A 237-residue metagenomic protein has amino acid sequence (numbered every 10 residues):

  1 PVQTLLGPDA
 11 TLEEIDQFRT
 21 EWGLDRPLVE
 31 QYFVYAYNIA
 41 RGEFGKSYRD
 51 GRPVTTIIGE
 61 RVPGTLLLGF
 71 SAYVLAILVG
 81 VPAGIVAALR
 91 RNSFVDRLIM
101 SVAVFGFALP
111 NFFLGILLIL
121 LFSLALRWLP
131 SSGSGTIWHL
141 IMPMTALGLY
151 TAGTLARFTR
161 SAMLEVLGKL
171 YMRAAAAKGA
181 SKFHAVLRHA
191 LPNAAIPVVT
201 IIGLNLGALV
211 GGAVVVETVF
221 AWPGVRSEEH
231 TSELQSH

Functional and structural regions predicted by a protein language model:
P1-D25, T55, G59, I77 (+2 more regions): N-terminal signal-anchor/first transmembrane alpha helix
P1-F33, S123-M142: Hydrophobic alpha-helical transmembrane segments of membrane transport/permease proteins and related membrane-embedded
E13, P27, Q31-Y35, I39 (+8 more regions): Generic alpha-helical secondary structure signal
G23-R26, Y35-Y37, S101-P130, A146-T151: Membrane-water interface segments at the C-terminal ends of transmembrane alpha-helices in multi-pass inner-membrane
D25-V81: An internal, D/E-rich "acidic patch" concept
T56-V95, L124, S134-E228, S232: Alpha-helical transmembrane segments of integral membrane proteins, especially multi-pass inner/plasma-membrane
E233-H237: Short "domain-exit" segments at the C-terminal end of structured domains
